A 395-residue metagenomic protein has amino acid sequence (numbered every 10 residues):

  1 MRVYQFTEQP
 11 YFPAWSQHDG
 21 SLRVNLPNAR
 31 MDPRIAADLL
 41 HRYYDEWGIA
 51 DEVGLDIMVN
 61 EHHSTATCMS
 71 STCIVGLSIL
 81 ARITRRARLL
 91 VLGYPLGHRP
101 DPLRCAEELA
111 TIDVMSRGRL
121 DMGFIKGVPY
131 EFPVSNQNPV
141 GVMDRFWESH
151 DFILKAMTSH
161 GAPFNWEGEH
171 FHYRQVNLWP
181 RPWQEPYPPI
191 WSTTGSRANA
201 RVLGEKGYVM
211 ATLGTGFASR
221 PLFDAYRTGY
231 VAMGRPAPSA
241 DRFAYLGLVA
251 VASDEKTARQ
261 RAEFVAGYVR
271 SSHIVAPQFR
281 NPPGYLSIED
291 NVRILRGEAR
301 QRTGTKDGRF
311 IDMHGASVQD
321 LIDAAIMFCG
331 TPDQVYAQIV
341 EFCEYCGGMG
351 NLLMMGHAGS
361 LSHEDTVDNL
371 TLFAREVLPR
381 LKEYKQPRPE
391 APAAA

Functional and structural regions predicted by a protein language model:
M1-A87, P188, A391-A395: N-terminal beta1-alpha1-beta2 module of alpha/beta enzyme domains
V3, E61, L80, I112 (+8 more regions): Conserved, mostly hydrophobic/aromatic
V3-T7, I57-V59, L89-L92, L120-F124 (+4 more regions): Hydrophobic faces of well-ordered beta-strands that scaffold small-molecule active sites in alpha/beta enzyme cores
Y4-M31, M143-W179, S219-C346, E383-A395: An alpha-helical appendage that flanks or caps ligand/catalytic pockets
N25-L40, G93-L103, Q184-T194, V249-A252 (+1 more regions): Active-site mouth loops of central-metabolism enzymes
G48-E52, L77-R86, L109, D113-L120 (+3 more regions): Acidic (Asp/Glu)-rich catalytic clusters
M58-G76, L96, Y130-P133, G214-G216 (+1 more regions): Glycine-rich, proline-tolerant flexible connector loops at the mouths of alpha/beta enzymes
G195-L222, R227: A conserved active-site cap/scaffold subdomain adjacent to cofactor or substrate pockets
